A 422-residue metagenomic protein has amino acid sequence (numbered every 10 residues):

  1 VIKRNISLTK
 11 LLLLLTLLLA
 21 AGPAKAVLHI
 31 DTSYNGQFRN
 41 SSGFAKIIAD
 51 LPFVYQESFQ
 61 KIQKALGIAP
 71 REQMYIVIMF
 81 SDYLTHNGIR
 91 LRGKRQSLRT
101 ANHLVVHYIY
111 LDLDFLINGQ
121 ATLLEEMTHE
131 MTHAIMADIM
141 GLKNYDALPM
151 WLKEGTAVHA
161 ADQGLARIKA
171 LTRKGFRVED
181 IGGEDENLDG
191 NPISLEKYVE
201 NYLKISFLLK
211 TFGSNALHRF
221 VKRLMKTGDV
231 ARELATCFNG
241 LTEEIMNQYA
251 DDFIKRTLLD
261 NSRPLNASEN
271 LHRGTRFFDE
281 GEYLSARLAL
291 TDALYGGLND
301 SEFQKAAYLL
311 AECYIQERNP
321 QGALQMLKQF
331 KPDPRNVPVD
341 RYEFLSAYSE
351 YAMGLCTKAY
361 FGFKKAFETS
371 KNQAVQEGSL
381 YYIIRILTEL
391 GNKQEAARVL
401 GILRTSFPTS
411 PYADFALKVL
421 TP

Functional and structural regions predicted by a protein language model:
I2-L12: Bacterial N-terminal signal peptides that target proteins for export
A26-N144, P149, R167-I168, V178 (+2 more regions): Juxtacatalytic substrate-recognition/specificity segment
R99-V106, A121-E126, D138-P264, S268 (+1 more regions): Acidic/His/Gly-enriched intrinsically disordered linker/tail segments that often contain short helix/coil "MoRF-like"
Y145, S262, L298-N299, P334-R335 (+2 more regions): Short coil/turn linker motifs that delimit alpha-helical repeat modules in TPR/alpha-solenoid proteins
P192, K222-F361, S379, D414-P422: Beta/coil-rich, acidic/histidine-enriched accessory regions frequently appended to metallopeptidases
Y295, P332, E368-K371, T405: Conserved structural position within tetratricopeptide repeats
K364-E368, T388-P411: TPR/TPR-like (Sel1-like) alpha-helical repeat modules
